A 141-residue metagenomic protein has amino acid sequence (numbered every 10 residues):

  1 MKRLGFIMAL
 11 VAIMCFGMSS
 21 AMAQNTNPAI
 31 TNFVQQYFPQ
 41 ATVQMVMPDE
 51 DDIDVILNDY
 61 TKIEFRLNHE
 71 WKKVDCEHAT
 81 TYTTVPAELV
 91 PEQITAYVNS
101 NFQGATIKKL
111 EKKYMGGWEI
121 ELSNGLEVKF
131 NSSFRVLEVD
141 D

Functional and structural regions predicted by a protein language model:
M1-T26, V34: Bacterial Sec-dependent N-terminal signal peptides
G5, F16, Q36, P48 (+3 more regions): Generic structural signal for beta-strand residues in well-ordered domains
Q24, D49, C76-H78, T83 (+1 more regions): Alpha-helical membrane-protein topology signature
Q24-V43, T84-T106: Short, non-transmembrane alpha-helical segments in secretory-pathway proteins
T42-I63, L110-K129: Exposed beta-strand-loop-beta-strand "reactive/processing" segments of non-cytosolic proteins
D54-A79, G125-D141: Amphipathic N-proximal alpha-helical interface segments
A87-S133: Surface-exposed, polar helix/loop patches in the mature regions of secreted/periplasmic/lumenal proteins that form
